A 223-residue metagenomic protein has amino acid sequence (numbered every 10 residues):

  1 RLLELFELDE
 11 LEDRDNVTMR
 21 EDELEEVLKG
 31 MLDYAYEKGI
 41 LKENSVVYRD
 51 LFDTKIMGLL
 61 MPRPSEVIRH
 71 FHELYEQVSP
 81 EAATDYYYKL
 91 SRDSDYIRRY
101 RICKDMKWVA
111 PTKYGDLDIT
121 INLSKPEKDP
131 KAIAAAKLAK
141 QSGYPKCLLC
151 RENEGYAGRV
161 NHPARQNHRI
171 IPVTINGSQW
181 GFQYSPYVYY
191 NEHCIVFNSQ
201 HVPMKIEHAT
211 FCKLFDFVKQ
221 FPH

Functional and structural regions predicted by a protein language model:
R1-I206: Active-site microenvironments that recognize anionic phosphate/pyrophosphate groups
I206-P222: Long, well-ordered alpha-helical scaffolding segments within enzyme catalytic domains, especially pronounced
